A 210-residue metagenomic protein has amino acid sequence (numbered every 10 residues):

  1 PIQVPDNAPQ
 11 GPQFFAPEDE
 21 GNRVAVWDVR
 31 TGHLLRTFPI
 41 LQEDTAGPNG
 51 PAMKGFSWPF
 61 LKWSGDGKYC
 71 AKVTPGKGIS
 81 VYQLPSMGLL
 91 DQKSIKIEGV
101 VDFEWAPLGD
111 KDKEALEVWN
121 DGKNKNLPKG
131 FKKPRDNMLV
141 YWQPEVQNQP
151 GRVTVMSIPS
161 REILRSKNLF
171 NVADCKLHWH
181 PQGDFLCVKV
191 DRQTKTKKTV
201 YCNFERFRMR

Functional and structural regions predicted by a protein language model:
P1-R210: WD40-repeat beta-propeller superdomains and closely related acidic/aromatic-rich repeat-like regions
